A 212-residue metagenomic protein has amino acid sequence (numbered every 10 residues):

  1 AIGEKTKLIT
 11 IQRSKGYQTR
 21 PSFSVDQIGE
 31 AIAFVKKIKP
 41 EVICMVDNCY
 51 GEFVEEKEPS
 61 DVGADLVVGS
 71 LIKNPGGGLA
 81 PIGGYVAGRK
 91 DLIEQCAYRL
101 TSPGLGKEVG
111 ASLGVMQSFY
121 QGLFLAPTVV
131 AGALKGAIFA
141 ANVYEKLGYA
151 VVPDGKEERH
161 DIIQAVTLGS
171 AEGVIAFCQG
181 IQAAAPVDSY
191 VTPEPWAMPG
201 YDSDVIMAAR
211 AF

Functional and structural regions predicted by a protein language model:
A1-A131, K135, A141-Y144, G148-V152: Conserved PLP-enzyme active-site core in the AAT-like
E145-F212: Conserved C-terminal alpha-helix-loop-beta "cap" of PLP-dependent enzymes that closes/shapes the active-site mouth
